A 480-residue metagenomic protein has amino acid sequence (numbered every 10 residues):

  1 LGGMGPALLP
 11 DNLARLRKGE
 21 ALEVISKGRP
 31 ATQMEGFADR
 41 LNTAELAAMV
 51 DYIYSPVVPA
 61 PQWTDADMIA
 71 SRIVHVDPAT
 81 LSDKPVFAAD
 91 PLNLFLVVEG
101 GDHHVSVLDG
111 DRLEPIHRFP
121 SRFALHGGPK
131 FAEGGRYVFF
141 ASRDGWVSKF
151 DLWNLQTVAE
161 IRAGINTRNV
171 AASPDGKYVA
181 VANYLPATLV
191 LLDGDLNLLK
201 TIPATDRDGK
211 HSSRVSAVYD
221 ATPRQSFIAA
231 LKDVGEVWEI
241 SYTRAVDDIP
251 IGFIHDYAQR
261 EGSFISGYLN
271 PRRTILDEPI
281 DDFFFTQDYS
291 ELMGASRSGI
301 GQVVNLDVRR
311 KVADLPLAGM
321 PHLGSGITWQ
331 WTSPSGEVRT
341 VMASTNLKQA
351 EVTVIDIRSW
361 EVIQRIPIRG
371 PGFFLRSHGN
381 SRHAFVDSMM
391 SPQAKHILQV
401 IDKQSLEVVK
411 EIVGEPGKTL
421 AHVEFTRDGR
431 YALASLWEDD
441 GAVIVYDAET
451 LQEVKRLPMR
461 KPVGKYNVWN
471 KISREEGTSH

Functional and structural regions predicted by a protein language model:
G2-V58: Extracytoplasmic electron-transfer domains, predominantly the class I c-type cytochrome c fold
E35-G101: Flexible coil segments in periplasmic/lumen-exposed cytochrome c-class electron-transfer proteins
M68, P120-F123, I202-S213, R244-E278 (+3 more regions): Surface-exposed loop and turn segments in beta-propeller and other repeat-based domains that flank or scaffold
P78, S82-P85, L125-K130, N166-S173 (+6 more regions): Repeated scaffold domains used in trafficking and secretory/extracellular systems, primarily beta-propellers
A89-P91, E133-G134, P174-D175, T222-R224 (+5 more regions): Residue-level detector of Asp-centered blade-edge/turn motifs that repeat once per structural unit in beta-propeller
G110-R112, D151-L155, D193-N197, Y242-R244 (+4 more regions): Short loop/turn segments that connect beta-strands within beta-propeller blades
E114-P120, Q156-I161, L198-G209, G267-I275 (+4 more regions): A short beta-strand motif characteristic of beta-propeller blades
V338-V341, I368-G441: Loop/turn-rich, solvent-exposed surfaces of beta-rich toroidal or solenoidal domains
